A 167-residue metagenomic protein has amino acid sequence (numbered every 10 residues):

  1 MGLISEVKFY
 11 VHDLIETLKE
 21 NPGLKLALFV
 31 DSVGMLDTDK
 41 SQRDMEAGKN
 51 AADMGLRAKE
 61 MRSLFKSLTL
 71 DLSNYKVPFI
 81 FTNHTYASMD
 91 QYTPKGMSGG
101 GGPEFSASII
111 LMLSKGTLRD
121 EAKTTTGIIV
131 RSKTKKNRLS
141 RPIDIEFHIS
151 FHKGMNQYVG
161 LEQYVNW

Functional and structural regions predicted by a protein language model:
M1-D53, S63: Conserved inter-motif catalytic segment of the P-loop NTP-binding fold
M54-Y164: Phosphate-binding/switch region of NTP-binding enzymes
